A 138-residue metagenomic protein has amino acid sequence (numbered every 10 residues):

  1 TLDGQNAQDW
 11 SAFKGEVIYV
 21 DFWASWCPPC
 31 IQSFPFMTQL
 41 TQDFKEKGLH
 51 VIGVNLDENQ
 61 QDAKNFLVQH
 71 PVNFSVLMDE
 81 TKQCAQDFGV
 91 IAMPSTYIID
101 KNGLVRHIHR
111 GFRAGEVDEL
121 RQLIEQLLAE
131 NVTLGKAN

Functional and structural regions predicted by a protein language model:
T1-I18: A short beta-strand-turn-helix
K14-E16, E46, V72-N73, V90: Active-site acidic short loop of glycosyltransferases
E16-I18, F22-W26, A92: Short pre-active-site segment immediately N-terminal to redox-active cysteine/selenocysteine motifs in thiol-based
Y19-D21, V51-G53, Y97-I98: Hydrophobic beta-strand core positions in alpha/beta domains
F22-Q39: Conserved redox-active cysteine motifs that mediate thiol-disulfide chemistry, especially di-cysteine Cys-X(1-2)-Cys
G48-D62, V72-K82: Thiol-based oxidoreductase modules, predominantly thioredoxin-like and allied folds used for disulfide exchange
N65-N73, D79-E125: Thiol/disulfide oxidoreductase modules built on the thioredoxin-like
E130-N138: Non-globular targeting/processing and membrane-anchoring segments
